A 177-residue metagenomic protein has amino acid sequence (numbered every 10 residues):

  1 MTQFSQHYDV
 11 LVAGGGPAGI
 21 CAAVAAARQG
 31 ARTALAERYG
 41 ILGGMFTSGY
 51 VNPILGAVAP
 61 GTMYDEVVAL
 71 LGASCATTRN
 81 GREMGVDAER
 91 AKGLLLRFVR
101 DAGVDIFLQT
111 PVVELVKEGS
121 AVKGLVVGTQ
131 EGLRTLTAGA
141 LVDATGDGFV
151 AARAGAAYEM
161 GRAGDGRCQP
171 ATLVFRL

Functional and structural regions predicted by a protein language model:
F4-G16: Beta1/beta-strand and adjacent pyrophosphate-binding region of the FAD-binding site in flavoprotein oxidoreductases
Q6-Y8, E131-A140: Core beta-strand elements of the Rossmann-like FAD/NAD(P) dinucleotide-binding domain in flavoenzyme oxidoreductases
G14, G128, A138-A140, A144-T145 (+1 more regions): Short, well-ordered coil/turn residues at beta-beta hairpins and beta-strand->alpha-helix junctions within
G19: N-terminal Rossmann-fold NAD(P) dinucleotide-binding loop
A25, A31-R32, A36-A121, Q169: Conserved N-terminal/central alpha/beta ligand/cofactor-binding core
V116-T135: Conserved beta-strand-loop-beta-strand element in the redox core of flavoprotein oxidoreductases
D143-L177: Glycine-rich loop(s) and the adjacent beta-strand/alpha-helix scaffold that form part
